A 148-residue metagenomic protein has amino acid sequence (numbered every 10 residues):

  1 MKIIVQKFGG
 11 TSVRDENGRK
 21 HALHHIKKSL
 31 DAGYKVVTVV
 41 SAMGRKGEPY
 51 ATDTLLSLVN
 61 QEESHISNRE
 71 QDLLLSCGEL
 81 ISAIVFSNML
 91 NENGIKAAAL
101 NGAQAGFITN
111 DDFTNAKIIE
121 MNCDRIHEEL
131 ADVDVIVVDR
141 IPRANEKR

Functional and structural regions predicted by a protein language model:
M1-R148: Nucleotide/pyrophosphate-binding catalytic subdomain
